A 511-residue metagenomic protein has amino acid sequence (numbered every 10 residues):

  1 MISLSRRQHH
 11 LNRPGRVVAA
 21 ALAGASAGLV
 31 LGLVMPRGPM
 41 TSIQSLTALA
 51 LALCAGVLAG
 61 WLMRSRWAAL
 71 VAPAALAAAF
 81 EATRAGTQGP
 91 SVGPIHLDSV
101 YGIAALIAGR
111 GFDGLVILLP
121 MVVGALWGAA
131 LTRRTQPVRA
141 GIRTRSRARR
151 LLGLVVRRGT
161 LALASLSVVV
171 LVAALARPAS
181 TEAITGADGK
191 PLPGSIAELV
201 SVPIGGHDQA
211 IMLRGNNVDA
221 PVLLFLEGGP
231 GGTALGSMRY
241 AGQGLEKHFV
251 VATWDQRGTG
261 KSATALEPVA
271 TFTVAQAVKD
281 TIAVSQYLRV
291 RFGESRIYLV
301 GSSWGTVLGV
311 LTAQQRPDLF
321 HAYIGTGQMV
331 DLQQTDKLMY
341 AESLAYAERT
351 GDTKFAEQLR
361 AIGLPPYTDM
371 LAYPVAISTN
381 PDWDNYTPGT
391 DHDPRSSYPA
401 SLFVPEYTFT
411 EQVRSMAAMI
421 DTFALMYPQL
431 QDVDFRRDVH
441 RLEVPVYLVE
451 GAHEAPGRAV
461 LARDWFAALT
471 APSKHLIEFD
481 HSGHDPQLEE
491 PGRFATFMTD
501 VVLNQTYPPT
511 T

Functional and structural regions predicted by a protein language model:
T144-P178: Internal/C-terminal transmembrane anchor helices
G232-G242, V460: The serine-hydrolase catalytic nucleophile loop
E246-T264: Conserved alpha/beta-hydrolase
Q276-R296: Conserved acidic catalytic loop of the alpha/beta-hydrolase fold
V307, T312-Y367: A catalytic-pocket lid/entrance helix-loop region that shapes and gates access to the active site across common
A345, T350-R437, R441-V444: Alpha/beta-hydrolase
A455-L461: Conserved alpha/beta-hydrolase "acid-adjacent" motif
S482-A495: Catalytic histidine-centered segment of alpha/beta-hydrolase-like enzymes
